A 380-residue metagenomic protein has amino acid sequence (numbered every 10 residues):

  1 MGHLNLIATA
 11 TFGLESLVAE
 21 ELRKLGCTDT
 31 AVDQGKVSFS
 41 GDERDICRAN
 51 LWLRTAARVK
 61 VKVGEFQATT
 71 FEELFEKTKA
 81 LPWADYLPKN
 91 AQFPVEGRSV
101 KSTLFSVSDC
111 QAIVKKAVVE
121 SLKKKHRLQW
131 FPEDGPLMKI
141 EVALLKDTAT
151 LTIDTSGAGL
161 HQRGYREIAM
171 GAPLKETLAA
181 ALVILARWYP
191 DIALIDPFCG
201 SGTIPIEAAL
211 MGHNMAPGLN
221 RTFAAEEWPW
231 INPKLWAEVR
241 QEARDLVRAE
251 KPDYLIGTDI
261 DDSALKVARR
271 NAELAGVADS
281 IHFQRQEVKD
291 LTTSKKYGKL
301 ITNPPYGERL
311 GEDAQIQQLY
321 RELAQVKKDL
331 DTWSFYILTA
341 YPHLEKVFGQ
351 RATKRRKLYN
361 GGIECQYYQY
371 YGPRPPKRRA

Functional and structural regions predicted by a protein language model:
G2-M138: Non-catalytic nucleic-acid substrate-recognition regions in nucleic-acid-modifying enzymes
L22, V95, V142, N303 (+1 more regions): Residue-level signal for inorganic ion chemistry
R44-L51, A158-H161, P376-R378: Short, charged/polar, Gly/Pro-enriched secondary-structure boundary elements
R98, A143-L185: Class I S-adenosyl-L-methionine
V100-T103, A158-G159, P305-R309: A short, flexible beta-alpha/helix-coil linker loop
L174-T293, E308-R309, D313-Q315: Conserved S-adenosyl-L-methionine
Q284-A380: C-terminal catalytic and target-recognition region of SAM-dependent MTase-like enzymes, primarily methyltransferases
